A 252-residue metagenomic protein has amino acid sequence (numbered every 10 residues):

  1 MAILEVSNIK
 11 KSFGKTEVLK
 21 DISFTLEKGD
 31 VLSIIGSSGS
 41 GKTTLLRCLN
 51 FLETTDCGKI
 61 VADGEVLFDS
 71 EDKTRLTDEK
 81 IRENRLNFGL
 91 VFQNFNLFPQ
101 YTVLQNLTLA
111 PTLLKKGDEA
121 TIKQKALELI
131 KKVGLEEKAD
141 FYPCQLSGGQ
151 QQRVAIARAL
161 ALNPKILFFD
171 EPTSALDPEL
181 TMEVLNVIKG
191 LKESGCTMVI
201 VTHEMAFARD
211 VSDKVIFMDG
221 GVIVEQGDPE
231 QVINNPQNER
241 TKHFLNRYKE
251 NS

Functional and structural regions predicted by a protein language model:
G58-E71: Conserved ABC transporter NBD signature motif
Y142-L146, Q150: Conserved ABC ATPase signature
A161-K165: A short, proline-enriched helix->beta-strand linker immediately N-terminal to the Walker B motif in ABC-type P-loop
L167-D170: Catalytic Walker B motif of ABC-type/P-loop ATPase nucleotide-binding domains
Q226-G227: ABC ATPase "signature
